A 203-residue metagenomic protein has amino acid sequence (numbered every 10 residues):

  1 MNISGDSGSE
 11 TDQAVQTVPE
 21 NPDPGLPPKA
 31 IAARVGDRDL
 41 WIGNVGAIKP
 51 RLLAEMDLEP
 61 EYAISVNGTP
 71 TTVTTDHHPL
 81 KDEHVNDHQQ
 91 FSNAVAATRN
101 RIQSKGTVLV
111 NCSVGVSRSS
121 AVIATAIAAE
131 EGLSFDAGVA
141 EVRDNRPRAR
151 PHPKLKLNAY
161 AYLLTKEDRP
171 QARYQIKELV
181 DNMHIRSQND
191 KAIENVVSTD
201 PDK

Functional and structural regions predicted by a protein language model:
N2-T17, R99, Q103-G106, A124-K203: PTP/DSP superfamily signal
G5-G8, N44-V45, S120: Generic hydrophobic/packing signal
Q16-T17, P24-G25, G115-V116: Short secondary-structure boundary micro-motifs
N21-G106, T125, A129-E130, A137-L157: Cysteine-based protein phosphatase catalytic domain of the PTP/DSP
K105-A124: A phosphate-binding catalytic loop at a beta-strand-loop-alpha-helix junction that coordinates phosphoryl groups
